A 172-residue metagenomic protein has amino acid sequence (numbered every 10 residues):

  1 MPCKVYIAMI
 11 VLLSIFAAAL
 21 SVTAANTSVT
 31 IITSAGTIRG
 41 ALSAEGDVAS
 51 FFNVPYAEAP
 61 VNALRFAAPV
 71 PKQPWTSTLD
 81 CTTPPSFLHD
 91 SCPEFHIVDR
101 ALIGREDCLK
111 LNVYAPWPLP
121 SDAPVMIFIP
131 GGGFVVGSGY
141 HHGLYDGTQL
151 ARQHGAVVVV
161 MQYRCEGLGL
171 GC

Functional and structural regions predicted by a protein language model:
M1-F16: Classical eukaryotic N-terminal signal peptides for Sec-dependent ER targeting/secretion, especially the positively
P2, L20-C172: Non-catalytic accessory segments of hydrolases
